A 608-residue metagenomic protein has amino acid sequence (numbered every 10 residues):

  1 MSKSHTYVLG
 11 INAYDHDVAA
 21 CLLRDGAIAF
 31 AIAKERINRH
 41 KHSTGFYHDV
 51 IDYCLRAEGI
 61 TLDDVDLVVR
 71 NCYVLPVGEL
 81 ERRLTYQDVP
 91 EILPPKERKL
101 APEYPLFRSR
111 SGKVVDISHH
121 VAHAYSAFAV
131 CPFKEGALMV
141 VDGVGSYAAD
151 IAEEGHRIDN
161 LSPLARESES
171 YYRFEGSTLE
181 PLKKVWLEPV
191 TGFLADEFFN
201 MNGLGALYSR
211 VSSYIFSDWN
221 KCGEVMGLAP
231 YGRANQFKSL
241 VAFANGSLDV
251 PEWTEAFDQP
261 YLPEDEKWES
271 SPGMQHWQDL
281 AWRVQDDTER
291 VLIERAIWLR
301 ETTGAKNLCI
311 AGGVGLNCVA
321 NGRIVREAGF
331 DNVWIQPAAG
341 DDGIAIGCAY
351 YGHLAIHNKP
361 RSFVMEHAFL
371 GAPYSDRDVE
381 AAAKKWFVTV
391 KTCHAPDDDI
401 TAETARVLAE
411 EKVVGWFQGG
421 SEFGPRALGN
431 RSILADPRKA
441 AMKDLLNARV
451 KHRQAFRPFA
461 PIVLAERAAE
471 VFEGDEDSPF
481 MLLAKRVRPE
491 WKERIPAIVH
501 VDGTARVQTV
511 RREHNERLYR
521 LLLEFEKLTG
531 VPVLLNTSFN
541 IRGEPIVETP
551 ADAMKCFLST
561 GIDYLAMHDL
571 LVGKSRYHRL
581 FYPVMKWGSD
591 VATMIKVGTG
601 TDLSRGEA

Functional and structural regions predicted by a protein language model:
Y7-V8, D15-A33, N38-K41, E91 (+6 more regions): Flexible beta->alpha loop and helix N-cap segments adjacent to enzyme active/binding sites
R36-T61: N-terminal phosphate-binding loop and adjacent alpha-helix
D52-D66, A296-G304: Phosphate/pyrophosphate-binding loops at sites that engage ATP/ADP/AMP, CoA/4′-phosphopantetheine, polyphosphate
A57-E103, F107-R108, D116-I117, Y125-A127: Short beta-strand-loop/turn "lid" adjacent to the catalytic site in phosphate-handling enzymes
T61-Y73, G304-G313, G415: Short glycine-rich phosphate-binding loop at a beta-alpha junction
V114-I117, S270, M274-R290, R511 (+1 more regions): Short acidic-aromatic active-site loops that bind/stabilize oxyanions
A244-Q275: A mobile "lid/hinge" subdomain adjacent to the ATP/sugar-phosphate binding pocket shared across diverse ATP-dependent
R283-L308: Phosphate/ATP-binding catalytic cores across multiple sugar-kinase/actin-like superfamilies, primarily ASKHA
